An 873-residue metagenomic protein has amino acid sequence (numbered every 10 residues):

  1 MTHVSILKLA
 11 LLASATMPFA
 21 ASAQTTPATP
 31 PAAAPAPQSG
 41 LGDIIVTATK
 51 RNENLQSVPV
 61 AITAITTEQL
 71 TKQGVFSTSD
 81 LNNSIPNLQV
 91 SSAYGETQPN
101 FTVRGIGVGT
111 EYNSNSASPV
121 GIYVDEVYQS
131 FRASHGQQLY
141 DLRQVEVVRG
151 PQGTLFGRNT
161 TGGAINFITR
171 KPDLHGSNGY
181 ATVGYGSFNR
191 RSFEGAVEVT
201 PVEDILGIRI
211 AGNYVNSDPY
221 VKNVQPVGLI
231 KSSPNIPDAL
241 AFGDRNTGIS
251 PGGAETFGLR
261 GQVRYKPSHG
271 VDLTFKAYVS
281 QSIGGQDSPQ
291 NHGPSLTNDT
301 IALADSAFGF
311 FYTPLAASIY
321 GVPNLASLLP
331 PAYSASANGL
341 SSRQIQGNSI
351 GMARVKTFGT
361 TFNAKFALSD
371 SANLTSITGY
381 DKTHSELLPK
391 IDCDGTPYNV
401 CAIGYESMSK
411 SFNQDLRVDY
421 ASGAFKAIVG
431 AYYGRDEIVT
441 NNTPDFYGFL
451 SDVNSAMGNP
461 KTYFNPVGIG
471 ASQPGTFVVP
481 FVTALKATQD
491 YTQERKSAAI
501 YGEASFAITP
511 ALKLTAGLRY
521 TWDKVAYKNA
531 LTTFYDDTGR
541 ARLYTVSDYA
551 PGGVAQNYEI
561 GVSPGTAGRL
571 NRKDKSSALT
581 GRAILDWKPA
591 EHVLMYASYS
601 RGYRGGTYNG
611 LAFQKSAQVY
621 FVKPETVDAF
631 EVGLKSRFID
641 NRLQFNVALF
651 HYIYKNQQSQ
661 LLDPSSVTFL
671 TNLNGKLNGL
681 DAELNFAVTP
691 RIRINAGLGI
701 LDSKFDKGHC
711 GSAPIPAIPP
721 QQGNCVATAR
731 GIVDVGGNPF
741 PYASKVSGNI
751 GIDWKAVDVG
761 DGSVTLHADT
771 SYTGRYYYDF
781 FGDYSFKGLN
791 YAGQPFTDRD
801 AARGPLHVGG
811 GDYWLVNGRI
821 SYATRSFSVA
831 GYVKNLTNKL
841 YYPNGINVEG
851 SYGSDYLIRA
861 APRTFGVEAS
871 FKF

Functional and structural regions predicted by a protein language model:
M1-S84, F366, F686: N-terminal Sec signal peptide and the immediately downstream disordered periplasmic leader that contains the TonB box
P30-P31, V60-E111, V120-Q138, Q144-G153 (+1 more regions): Periplasmic N-terminal accessory/gating domains of Gram-negative outer-membrane beta-barrel systems
A117-P119, F131, Y140-R143, R149 (+8 more regions): Outer-membrane beta-barrel translocator/receptor signature
H175, T182-G184, T200-F310, K382-C401 (+5 more regions): Periplasmic-side early beta-strands and strand-to-turn transitions of outer-membrane beta-barrels
R264-S268, V418-D419, K426-G434, Y491-Y652: Structural signature of Gram-negative outer-membrane beta-barrels, strongest in the C-terminal barrel of TonB-dependent
N363, A367, T375-G379, H384-P389 (+3 more regions): Membrane-embedded beta-barrel scaffold of Gram-negative outer-membrane proteins
K426-I428, P510-L514, A648-I653, T671-F781 (+1 more regions): Gram-negative outer-membrane beta-barrel transporters
S771-N790, S821-F873: C-terminal beta-signal and adjacent terminal beta-strands/loops of Gram-negative outer-membrane beta-barrel proteins
